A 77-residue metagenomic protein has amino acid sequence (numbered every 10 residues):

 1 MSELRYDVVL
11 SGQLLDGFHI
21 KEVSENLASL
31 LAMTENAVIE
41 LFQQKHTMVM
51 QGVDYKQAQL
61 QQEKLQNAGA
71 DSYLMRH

Functional and structural regions predicted by a protein language model:
M1-H77: Short, amphipathic alpha-helical interaction segments embedded in low-complexity terminal/linker regions of eukaryotic
